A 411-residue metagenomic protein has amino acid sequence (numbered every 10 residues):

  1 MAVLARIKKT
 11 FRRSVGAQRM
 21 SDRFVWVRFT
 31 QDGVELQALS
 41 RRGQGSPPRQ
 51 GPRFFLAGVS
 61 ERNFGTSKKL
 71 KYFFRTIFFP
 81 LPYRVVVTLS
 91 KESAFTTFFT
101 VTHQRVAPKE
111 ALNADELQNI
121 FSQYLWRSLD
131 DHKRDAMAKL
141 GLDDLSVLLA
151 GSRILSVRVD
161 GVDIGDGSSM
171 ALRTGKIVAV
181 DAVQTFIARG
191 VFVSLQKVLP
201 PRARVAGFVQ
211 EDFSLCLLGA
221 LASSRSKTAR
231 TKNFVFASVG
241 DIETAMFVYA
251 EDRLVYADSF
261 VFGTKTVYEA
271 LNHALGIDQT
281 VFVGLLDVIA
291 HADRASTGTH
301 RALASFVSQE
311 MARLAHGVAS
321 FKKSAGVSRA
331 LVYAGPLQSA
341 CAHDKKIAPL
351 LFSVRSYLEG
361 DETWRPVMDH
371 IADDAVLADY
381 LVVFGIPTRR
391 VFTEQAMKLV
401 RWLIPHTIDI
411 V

Functional and structural regions predicted by a protein language model:
M1-G33, Q37-P48, P52-R84, L89-F234 (+6 more regions): Nucleotide/phosphate-binding catalytic cleft detector across ATP-hydrolyzing and phosphate-transferring enzymes
T97, A245-F247, Y256-A257: Short helix/loop capping segments that flank catalytic or ligand/cofactor-binding pockets
E116-Q123, T185-S214, R253-A295: Glycine-rich phosphate-binding loop plus the immediately following alpha-helix
S223-E251: Phosphate-binding/catalytic loop of phosphoryl-transfer enzymes
V248-A250, S259, A334-P336: Active-site proximal loops enriched in glycine and acidic residues that flank catalytic Cys/His/Asp and coordinate
A274-Y333: C-terminal amphipathic alpha-helical segment
F352-S356: Extended charged low-complexity segments that act as oligomerization/scaffolding linkers
G360-P366: Short, flexible loop segments at boundaries between secondary-structure elements
